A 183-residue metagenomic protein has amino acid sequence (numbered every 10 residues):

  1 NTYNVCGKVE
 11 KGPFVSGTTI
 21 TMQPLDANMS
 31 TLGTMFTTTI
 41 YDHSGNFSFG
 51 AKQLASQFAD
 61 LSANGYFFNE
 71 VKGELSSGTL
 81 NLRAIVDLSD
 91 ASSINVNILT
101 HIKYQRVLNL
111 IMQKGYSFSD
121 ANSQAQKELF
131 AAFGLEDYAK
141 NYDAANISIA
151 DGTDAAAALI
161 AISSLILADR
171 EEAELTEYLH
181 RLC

Functional and structural regions predicted by a protein language model:
N1-C183: Feature for extracytoplasmic/surface-facing segments of secreted or surface-associated proteins, emphasizing
